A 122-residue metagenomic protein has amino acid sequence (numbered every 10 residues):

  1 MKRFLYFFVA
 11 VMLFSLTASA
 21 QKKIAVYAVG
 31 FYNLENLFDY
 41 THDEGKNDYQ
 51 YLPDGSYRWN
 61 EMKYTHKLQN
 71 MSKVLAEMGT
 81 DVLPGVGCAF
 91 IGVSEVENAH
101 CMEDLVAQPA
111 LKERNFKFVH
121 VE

Functional and structural regions predicted by a protein language model:
M1-I24: Bacterial Sec-dependent N-terminal signal peptides
A20-P109, E113-E122: N-terminal, active-site-proximal structural segment of metallo-dependent hydrolase catalytic domains
